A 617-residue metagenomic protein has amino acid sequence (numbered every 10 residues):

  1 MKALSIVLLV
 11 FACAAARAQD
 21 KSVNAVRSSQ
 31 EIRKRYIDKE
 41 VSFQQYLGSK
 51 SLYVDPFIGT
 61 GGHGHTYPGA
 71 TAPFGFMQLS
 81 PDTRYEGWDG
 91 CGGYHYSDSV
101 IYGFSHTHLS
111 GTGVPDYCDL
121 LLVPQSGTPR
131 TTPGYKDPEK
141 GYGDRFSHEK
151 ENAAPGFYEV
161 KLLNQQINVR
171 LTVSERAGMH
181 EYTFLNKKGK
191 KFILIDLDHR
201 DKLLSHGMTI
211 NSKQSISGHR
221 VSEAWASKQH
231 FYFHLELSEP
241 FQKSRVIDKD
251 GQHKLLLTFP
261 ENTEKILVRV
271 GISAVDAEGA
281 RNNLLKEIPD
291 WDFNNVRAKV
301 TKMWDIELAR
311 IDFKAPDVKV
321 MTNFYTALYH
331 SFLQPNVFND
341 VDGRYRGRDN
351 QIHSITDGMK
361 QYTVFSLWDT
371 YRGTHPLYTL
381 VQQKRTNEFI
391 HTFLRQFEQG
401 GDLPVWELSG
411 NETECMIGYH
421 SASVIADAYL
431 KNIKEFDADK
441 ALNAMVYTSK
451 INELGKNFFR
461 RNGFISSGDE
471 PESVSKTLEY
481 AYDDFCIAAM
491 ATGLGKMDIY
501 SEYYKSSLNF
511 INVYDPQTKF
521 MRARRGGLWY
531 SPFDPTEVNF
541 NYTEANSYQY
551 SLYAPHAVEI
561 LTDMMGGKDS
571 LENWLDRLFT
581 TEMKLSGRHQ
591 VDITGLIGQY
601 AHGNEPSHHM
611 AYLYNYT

Functional and structural regions predicted by a protein language model:
M1-R35, K39: Bacterial Sec-dependent N-terminal signal peptides
V26-L478, C486, A491-N512, T518-Q549 (+2 more regions): Accessory carbohydrate-recognition regions in carbohydrate-active enzymes
D483: ATP-dependent phospho-/nucleotidyl transfer catalytic cores
